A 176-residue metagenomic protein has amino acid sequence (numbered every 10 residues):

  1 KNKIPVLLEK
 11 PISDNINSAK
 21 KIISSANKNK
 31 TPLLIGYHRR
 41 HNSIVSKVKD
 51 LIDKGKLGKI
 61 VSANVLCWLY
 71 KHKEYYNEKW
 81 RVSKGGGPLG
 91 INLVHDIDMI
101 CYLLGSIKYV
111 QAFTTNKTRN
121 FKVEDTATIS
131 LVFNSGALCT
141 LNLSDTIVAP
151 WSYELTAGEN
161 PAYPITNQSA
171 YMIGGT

Functional and structural regions predicted by a protein language model:
K1-R40, G55: Beta-strand-loop-alpha-helix segment that lines the small-molecule cofactor/substrate pocket of alpha/beta enzymes
I4, T31-P32, K59-V61, S135-A137: Short, well-ordered coil/turn segments that N-cap beta-strands
D14, S18, H95, A137: Conserved cofactor-binding/catalytic machinery of classical short-chain dehydrogenase/reductase
R39-K122, A127-L131: Predominantly a Rossmann-like dinucleotide-binding segment in NAD(P)-dependent oxidoreductases
N120-E124, S135-T176: NAD(P)-dinucleotide binding in Rossmann-like oxidoreductases
